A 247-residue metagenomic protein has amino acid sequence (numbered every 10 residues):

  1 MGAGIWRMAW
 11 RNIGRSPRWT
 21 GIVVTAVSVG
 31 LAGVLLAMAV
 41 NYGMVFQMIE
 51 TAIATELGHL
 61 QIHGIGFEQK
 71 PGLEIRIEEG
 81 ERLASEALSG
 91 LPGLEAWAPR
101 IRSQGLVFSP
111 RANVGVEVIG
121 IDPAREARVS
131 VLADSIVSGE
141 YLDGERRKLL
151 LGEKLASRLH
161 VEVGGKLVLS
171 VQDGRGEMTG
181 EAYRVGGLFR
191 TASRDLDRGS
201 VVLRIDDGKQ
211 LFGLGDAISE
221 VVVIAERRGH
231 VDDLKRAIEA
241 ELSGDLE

Functional and structural regions predicted by a protein language model:
M1-L35: N-terminal Sec/SRP start-transfer signal
A9, V23, M48, L83-A84 (+2 more regions): Hydrophobic alpha-helical segments typical of transmembrane helices and their membrane-interface/capping positions
S28, K148, E220-V222: Short aromatic/hydrophobic contact patches that present stacked aromatics for nucleic-acid/ligand binding
V34-E117, E140-E145: Hydrophobic, regular-secondary-structure patches
P71-E79, F108-G115, E126-V131, G144-R146 (+5 more regions): Solvent-exposed, non-transmembrane alpha-helical starts
L91, D173-E247: Mechanotransmission and gating elements of multispan inner-membrane complexes involved in transport and envelope
I101, V114-D122, S135-D206: Hydrophobic secondary-structure segments that place a key small or acidic residue at a functional site
